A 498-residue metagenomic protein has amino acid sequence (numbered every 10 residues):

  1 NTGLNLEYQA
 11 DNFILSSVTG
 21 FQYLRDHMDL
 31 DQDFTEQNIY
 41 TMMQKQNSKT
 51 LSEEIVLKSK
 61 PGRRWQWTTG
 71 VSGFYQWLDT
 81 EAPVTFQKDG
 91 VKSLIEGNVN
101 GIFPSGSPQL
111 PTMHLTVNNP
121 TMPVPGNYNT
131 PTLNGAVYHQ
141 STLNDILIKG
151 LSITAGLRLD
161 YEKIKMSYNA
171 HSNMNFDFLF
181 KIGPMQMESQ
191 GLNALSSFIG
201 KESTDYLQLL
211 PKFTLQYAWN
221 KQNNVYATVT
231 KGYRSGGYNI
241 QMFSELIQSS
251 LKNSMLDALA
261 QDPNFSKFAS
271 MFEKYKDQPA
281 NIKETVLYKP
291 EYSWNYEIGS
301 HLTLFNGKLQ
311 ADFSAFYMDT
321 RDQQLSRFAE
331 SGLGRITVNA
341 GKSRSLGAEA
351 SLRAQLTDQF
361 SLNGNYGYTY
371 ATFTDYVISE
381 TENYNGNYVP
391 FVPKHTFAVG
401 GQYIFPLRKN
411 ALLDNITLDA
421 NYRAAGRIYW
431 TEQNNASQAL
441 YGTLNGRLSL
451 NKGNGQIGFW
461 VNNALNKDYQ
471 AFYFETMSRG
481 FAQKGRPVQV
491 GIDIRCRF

Functional and structural regions predicted by a protein language model:
N1, D33-Y40, P83-P125, K165-S203 (+4 more regions): Solvent-exposed loop segments that connect transmembrane elements
N1-T68, F74-Q76: Outer-membrane beta-barrel domain signature, strongest for Gram-negative TonB-dependent receptors and also present
L4-Y8, E53-S59, V137-L143, F213-Y217 (+9 more regions): Residues on the lipid-exposed face of transmembrane beta-strands in outer-membrane beta-barrel proteins
N5, Q9-A10, I14-L30, N224-Y226 (+3 more regions): Membrane-embedded beta-barrel scaffold of Gram-negative outer-membrane proteins
Q9-N12, L51, S59-R63, L143-L147 (+12 more regions): Outer-membrane beta-barrel strand-turn architecture
D11, V18, Q22-L30, F74-T80 (+13 more regions): Structural signature of outer-membrane beta-barrel domains
K58, T68, F74, L147 (+4 more regions): Gram-negative outer-membrane beta-barrel transporters
L78, Y233, R423-T431, S449-F498: C-terminal beta-signal and adjacent terminal beta-strands/loops of Gram-negative outer-membrane beta-barrel proteins
